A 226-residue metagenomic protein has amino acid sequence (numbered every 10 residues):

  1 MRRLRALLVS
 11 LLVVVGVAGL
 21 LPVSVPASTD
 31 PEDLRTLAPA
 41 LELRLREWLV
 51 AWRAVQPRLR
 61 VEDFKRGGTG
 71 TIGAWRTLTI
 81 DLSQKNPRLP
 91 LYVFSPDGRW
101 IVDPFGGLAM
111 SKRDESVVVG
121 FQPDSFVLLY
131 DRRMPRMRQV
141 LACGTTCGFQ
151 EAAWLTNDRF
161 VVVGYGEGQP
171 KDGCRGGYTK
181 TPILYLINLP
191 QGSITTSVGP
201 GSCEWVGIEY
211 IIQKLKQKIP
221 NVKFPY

Functional and structural regions predicted by a protein language model:
S10-G19: Bacterial N-terminal signal peptides
S24-R99: Terminal domain-start segments
A27-E32, Q169-Y226: Acidic, small-residue rich beta-repeat scaffolds with periodic aromatic anchors
G73-K85, R133-G148, I194-I208: Multi-bladed beta-propeller domains
L89, C147-A152: Repeated scaffold domains used in trafficking and secretory/extracellular systems, primarily beta-propellers
Y92-W100, A152-R159, E209-K214: Blade-terminus and WD-like Trp-Asp/Gly-His loop motifs, strongest in beta-propeller folds
D103-F121, Y165-T181: Short, conserved, GDST-rich strand-edge loop motifs in beta-rich repeat architectures
V119-R132, T179-Q191: Beta-propeller blade signature
